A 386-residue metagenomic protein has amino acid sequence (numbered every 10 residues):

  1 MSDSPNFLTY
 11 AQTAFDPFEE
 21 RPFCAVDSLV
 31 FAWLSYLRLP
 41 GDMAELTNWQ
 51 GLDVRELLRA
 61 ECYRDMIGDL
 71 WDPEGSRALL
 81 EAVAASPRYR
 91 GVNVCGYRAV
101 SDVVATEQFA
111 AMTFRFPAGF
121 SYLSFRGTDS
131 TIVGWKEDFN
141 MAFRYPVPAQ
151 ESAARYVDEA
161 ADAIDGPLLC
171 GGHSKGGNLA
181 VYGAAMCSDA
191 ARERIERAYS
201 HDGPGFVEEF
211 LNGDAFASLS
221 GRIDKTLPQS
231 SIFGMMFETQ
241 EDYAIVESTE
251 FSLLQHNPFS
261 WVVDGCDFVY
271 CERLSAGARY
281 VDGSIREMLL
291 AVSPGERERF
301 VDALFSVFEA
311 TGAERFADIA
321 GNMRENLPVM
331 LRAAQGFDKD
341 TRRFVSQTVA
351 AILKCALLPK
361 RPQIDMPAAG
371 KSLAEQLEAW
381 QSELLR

Functional and structural regions predicted by a protein language model:
M1-V26, F31-S121, F125-P167, S188-R386: Alpha/beta hydrolase fold serine-hydrolase catalytic domain that processes acyl esters and thioesters
G171-G176, A180: Gly/Ala-rich beta-loop-alpha elbow adjacent to hydrolase catalytic centers
A180-D189: Short glycine-enriched nucleophile-adjacent loop and the immediately C-terminal alpha-helix near the catalytic center
